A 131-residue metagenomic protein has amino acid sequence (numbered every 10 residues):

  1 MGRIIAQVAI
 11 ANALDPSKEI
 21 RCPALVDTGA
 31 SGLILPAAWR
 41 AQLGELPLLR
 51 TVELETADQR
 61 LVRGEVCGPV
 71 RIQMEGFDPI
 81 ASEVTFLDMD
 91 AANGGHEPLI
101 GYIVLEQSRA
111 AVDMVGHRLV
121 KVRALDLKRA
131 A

Functional and structural regions predicted by a protein language model:
M1-A131: Pepsin/retropepsin-fold aspartyl endopeptidases
